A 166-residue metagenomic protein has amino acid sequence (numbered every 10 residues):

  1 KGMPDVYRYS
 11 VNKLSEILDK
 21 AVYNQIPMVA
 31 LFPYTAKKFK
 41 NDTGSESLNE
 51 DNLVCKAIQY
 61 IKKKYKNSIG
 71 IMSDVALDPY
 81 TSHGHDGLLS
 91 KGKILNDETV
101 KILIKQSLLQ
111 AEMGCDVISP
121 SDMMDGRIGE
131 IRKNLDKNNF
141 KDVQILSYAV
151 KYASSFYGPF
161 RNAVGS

Functional and structural regions predicted by a protein language model:
K1-S166: Alpha/beta enzyme core
